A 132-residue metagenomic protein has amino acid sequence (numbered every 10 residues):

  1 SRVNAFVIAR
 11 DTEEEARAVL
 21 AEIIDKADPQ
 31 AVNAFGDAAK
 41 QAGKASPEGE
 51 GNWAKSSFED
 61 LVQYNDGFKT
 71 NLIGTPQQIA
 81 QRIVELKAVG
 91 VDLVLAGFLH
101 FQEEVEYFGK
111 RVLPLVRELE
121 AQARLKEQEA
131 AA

Functional and structural regions predicted by a protein language model:
S1-A88, R117-A132: An alpha-helical appendage that flanks or caps ligand/catalytic pockets
I8, H100-F101: Conserved beta-strand edge residues that scaffold enzyme active sites
G97: Conserved residues at the C-terminal ends of beta-strands
F101-R124: C-terminal helical cap(s) of enzyme catalytic domains, especially alpha/beta-barrels
